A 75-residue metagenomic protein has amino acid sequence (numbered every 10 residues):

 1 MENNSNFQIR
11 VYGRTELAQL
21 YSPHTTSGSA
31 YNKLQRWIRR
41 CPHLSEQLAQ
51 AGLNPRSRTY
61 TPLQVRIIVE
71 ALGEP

Functional and structural regions predicted by a protein language model:
M1-I9: A detector for short, charged/polar N-terminal pre-domain segments
E2-N3, Q19, L53: Residue-level detector of alpha-helix boundaries and kinks
Q8-T25: Polyanion-binding surface elements
E16, K33, Q64: Ca2+-coordinating acidic residues in Ca2+-binding motifs
Y21, L34, I38, I68-L72: Amphipathic alpha-helical interface segments used for dimerization/assembly
H24-T59: Major-groove DNA-recognition helix of helix-turn-helix-type DNA-binding domains
R58-P75: A short, Lys/Arg-enriched interface patch at domain edges and termini
